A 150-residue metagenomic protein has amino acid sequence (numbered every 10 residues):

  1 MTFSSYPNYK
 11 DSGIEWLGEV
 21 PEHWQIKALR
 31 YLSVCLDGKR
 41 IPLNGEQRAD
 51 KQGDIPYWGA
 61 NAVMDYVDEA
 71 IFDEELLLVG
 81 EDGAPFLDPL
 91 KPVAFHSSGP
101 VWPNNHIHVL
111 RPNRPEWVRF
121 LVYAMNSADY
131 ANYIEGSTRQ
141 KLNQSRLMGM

Functional and structural regions predicted by a protein language model:
M1, L43, E135: Active-site-adjacent structural elements in folded domains
T2-N8: Intrinsic disorder at enzyme termini
N8-P42, Q47-G59: Non-catalytic DNA-recognition/assembly elements of restriction-modification systems
L32-C35, A124, Y133: Residues that form generic nucleotide/phosphate-binding pockets
N44-G45, D65-V67: Generic recognition of flexible, low-complexity loop/linker segments
G59-V63, E69-N126, E135-R139, N143-M150: A short beta-sheet element
